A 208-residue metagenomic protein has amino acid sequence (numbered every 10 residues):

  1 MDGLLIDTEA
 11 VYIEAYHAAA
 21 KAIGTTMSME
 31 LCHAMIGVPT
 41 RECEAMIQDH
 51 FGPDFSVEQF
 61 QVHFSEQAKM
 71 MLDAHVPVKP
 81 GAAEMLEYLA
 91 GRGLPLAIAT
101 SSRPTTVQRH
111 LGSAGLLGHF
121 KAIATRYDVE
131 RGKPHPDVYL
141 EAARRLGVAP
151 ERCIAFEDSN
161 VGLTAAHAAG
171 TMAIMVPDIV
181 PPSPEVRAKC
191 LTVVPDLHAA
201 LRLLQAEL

Functional and structural regions predicted by a protein language model:
M1-A34: Active-site neighborhood of HAD-like aspartate-dependent phosphohydrolases
L5, V78, L96, R131 (+1 more regions): Conserved SAM-binding loop
A19-A20, P39-D54, H110, A142-A143: Helix-loop "lid/cap" segments that line or gate small-molecule binding pockets
M35-P39, H63, P77-G81, S102 (+3 more regions): Short beta->alpha linker loops
M46-E84, R92: Metal-dependent phosphoesterase signature
E87-A90, R103-L208: Asp-based, Mg2+/Mn2+-dependent phosphohydrolase catalytic module
